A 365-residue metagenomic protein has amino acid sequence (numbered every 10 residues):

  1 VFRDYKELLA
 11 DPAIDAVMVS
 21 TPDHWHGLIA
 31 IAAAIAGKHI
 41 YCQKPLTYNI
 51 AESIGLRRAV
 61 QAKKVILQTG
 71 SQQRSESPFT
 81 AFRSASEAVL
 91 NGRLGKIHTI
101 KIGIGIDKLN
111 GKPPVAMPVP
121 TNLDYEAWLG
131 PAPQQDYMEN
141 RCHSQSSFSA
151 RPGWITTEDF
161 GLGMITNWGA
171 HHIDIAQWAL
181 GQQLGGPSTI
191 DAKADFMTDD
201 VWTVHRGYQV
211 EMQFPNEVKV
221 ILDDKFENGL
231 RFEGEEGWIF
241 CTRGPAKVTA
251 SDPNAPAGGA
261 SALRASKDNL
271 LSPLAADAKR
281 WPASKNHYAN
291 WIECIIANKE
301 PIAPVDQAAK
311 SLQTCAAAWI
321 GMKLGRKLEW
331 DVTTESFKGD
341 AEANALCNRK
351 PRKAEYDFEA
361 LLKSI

Functional and structural regions predicted by a protein language model:
V1-D4: Conserved SAM-binding strand-loop segment of SAM-dependent methyltransferases
D15-M18: N-terminal Rossmann-like NAD(P) cofactor-binding module of classical short-chain dehydrogenase/reductase
D23, G27-S75, G325: Beta-strand-loop-alpha-helix segment that lines the small-molecule cofactor/substrate pocket of alpha/beta enzymes
R58-V65, A81-I97, G105-K108, A116-N122: Basic phosphate/pyrophosphate-binding loop/patch that engages nucleotide-derived ligands
K101-F148, A250-D252, G258-A260, N348-R349 (+1 more regions): Core domains of carbohydrate- and sulfate-ester-processing enzymes
E126-N216: Rossmann-like dinucleotide-binding domain that binds NAD(P)(H)
F148-A150, F160-G185, G207, F226-I365: C-terminal helical cap and adjacent loop that interface with cofactors, partners, or active-site loops
F214-K225: Flexible, glycine/threonine-enriched loop-and-boundary segments that flank and lead into catalytic domains of large
